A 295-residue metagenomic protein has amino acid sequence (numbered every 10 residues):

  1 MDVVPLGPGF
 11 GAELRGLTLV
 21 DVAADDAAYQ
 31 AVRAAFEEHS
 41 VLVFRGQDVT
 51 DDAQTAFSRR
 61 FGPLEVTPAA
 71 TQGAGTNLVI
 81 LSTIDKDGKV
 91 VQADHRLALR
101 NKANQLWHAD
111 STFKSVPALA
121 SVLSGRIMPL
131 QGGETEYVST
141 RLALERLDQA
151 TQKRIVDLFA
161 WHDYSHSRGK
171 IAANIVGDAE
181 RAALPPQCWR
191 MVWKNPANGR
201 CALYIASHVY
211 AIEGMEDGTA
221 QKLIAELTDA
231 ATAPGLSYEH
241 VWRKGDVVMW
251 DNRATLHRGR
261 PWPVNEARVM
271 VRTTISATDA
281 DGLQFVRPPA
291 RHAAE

Functional and structural regions predicted by a protein language model:
D2-M249, R253-E295: Fe(II)/2-oxoglutarate oxygenase catalytic core
